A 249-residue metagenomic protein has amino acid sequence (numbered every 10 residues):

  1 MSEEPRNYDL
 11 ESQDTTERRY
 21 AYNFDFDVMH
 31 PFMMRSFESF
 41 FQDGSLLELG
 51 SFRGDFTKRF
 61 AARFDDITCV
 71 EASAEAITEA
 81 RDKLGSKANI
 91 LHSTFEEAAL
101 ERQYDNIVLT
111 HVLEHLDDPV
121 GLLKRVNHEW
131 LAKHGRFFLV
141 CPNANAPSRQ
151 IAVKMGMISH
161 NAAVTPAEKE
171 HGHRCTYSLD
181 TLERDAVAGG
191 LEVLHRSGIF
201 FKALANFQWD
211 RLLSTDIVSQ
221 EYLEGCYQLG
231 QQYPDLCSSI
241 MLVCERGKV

Functional and structural regions predicted by a protein language model:
M1-T110, L123, G198, L223-G225 (+2 more regions): Conserved N-terminal segment of class I S-adenosyl-L-methionine
E3-Y8, T16-V28, D55, D117-E129 (+1 more regions): S-adenosyl-L-methionine-dependent methyltransferase catalytic module, highlighting the catalytic core
D65, A132-G135: A short helix->loop->beta-strand "cap" motif at the edges of active sites that frequently abuts
L84, W130-K133: A generic alpha-to-beta junction signature in SAM-dependent methyltransferases
H111-H115: Short catalytic micro-motifs in class I SAM-dependent methyltransferases
